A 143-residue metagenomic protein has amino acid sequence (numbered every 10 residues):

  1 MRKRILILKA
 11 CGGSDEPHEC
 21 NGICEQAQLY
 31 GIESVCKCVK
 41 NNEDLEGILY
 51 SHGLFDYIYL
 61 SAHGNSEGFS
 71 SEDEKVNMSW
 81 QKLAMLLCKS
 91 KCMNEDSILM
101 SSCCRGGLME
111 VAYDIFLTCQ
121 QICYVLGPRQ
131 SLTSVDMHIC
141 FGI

Functional and structural regions predicted by a protein language model:
M1-F55, E95, S102: A domain-level signal for caspase-like cysteine endopeptidase catalytic cores and their zymogen-processing architecture
A10, H63, Q130: Flexible loop residues that form catalytic and substrate-binding hotspots at small-molecule/glycan-binding clefts
P17-H18, G68-S70, E110-A112, M137: Short glycine-/acidic-enriched loop or helix-start segments at secondary-structure transitions that form or flank
I23, L87-K91, F116: Leucine-rich repeat
C24-Q28, F55-I58, N77-S79, T118-Q121: Short, low-complexity, polar/charged sequence segments that are solvent-exposed and flexible
I32, S97, Q120-C123: A structural micro-motif
K37-G106: Catalytic-core segments of thiol-dependent peptidases
G106-I143: Active-site-proximal C-terminal subdomain of hydrolase catalytic domains
